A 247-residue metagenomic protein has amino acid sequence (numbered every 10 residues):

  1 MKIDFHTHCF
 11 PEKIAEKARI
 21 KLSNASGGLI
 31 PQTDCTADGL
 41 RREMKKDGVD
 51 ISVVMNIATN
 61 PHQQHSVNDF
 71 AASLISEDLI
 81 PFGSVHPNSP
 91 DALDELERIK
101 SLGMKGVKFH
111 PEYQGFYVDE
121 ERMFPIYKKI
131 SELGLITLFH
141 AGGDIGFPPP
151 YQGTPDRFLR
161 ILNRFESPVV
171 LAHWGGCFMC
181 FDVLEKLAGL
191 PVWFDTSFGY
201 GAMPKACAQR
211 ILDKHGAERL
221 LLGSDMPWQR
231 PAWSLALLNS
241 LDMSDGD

Functional and structural regions predicted by a protein language model:
M1-I51, K214-L221, Q229-D247: Mid-to-C-terminal alpha-helical segments outside catalytic/metal-binding sites
I3-T7, S52-M55, I80-S84, K105-F109 (+4 more regions): Hydrophobic faces of well-ordered beta-strands that scaffold small-molecule active sites in alpha/beta enzyme cores
H6, M44, A71, I99 (+6 more regions): Conserved, mostly hydrophobic/aromatic
I14-A18, H65-V67, E95, P150-Y151 (+2 more regions): Short aromatic-enriched loop/helix-cap "lid" or pocket-rim segments at secondary-structure transitions that line
T33-D34, A58-H62, H86-P90, D94 (+1 more regions): Divalent metal-binding pocket/active-site signature
R41-G48, N68-D78, D94-G103, F124-L133 (+3 more regions): Acidic (Asp/Glu)-rich catalytic clusters
D47-N88: Metal-cofactor-binding active-site regions of metalloenzymes
W174-D247: H/E-rich (His + Asp/Glu) clusters that bind or coordinate divalent metals
